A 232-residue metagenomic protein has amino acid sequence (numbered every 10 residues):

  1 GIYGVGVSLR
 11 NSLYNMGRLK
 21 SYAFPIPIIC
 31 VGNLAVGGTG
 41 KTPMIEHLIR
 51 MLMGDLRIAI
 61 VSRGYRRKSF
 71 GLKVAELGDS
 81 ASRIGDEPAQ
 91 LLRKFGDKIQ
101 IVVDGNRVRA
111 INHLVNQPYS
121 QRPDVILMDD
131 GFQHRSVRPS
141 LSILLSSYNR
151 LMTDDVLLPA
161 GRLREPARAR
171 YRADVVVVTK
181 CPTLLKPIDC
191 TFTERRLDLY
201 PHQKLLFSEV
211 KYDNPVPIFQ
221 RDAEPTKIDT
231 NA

Functional and structural regions predicted by a protein language model:
G1-V5: Charged, amphipathic alpha-helical linker segments immediately N-terminal to NTP-binding catalytic cores
S8-F24, I29, R135-P139, D213-N214 (+1 more regions): Signature of alpha-helical transmembrane segments in polytopic membrane proteins
N11-L77, P182-L184, D229-T230: Walker A (P-loop) phosphate-binding motif
G64-Q203, F207: Phosphate/Mg2+-binding loops and adjacent switch elements in nucleotide/diphosphate-handling enzyme cores
G71-L72, F219-R221: Short aromatic-enriched loop/helix-cap "lid" or pocket-rim segments at secondary-structure transitions that line
L205-V216: Beta-strand-loop-alpha "switch" segments that mediate conformational coupling across diverse proteins
A223-A232: P-loop NTP-binding site
